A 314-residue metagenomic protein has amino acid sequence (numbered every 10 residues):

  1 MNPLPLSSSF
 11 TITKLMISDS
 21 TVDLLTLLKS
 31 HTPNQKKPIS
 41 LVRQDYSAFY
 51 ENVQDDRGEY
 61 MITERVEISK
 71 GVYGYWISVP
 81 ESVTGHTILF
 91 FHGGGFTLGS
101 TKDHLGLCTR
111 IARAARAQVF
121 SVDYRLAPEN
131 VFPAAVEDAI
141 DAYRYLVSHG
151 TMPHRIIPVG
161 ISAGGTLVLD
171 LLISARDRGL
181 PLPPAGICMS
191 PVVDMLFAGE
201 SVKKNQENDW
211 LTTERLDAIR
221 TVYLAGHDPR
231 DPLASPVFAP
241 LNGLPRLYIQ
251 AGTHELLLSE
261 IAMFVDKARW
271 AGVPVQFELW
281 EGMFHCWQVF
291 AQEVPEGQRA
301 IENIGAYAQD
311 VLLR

Functional and structural regions predicted by a protein language model:
M1-S82, L313-R314: A glycine/proline-hinged amphipathic helix-loop "lid/cap" segment that gates access to hydrophobic ligand pockets
K29, Y60-R65, S69-Y75, V79-R314: Alpha/beta-hydrolase superfamily serine-hydrolase fold, recognizing
